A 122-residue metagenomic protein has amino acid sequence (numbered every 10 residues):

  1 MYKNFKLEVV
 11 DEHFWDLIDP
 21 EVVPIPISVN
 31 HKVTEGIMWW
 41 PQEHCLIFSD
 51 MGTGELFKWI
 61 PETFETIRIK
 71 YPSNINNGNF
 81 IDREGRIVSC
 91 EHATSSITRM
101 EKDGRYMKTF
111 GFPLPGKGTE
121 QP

Functional and structural regions predicted by a protein language model:
M1-P122: Sequence-structural signature of mature extracellular/luminal beta-sheet repeat domains, prominently beta-propellers
